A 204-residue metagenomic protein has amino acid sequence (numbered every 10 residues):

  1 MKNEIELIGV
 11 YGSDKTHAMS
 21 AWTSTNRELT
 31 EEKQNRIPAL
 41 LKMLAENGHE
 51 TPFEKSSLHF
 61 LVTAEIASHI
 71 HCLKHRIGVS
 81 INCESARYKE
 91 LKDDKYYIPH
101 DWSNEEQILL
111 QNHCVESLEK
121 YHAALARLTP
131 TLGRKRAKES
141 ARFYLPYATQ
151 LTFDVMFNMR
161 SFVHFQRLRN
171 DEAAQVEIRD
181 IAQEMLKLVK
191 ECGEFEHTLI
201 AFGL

Functional and structural regions predicted by a protein language model:
M1-L204: Family-specific signature for flavin-dependent thymidylate synthase
